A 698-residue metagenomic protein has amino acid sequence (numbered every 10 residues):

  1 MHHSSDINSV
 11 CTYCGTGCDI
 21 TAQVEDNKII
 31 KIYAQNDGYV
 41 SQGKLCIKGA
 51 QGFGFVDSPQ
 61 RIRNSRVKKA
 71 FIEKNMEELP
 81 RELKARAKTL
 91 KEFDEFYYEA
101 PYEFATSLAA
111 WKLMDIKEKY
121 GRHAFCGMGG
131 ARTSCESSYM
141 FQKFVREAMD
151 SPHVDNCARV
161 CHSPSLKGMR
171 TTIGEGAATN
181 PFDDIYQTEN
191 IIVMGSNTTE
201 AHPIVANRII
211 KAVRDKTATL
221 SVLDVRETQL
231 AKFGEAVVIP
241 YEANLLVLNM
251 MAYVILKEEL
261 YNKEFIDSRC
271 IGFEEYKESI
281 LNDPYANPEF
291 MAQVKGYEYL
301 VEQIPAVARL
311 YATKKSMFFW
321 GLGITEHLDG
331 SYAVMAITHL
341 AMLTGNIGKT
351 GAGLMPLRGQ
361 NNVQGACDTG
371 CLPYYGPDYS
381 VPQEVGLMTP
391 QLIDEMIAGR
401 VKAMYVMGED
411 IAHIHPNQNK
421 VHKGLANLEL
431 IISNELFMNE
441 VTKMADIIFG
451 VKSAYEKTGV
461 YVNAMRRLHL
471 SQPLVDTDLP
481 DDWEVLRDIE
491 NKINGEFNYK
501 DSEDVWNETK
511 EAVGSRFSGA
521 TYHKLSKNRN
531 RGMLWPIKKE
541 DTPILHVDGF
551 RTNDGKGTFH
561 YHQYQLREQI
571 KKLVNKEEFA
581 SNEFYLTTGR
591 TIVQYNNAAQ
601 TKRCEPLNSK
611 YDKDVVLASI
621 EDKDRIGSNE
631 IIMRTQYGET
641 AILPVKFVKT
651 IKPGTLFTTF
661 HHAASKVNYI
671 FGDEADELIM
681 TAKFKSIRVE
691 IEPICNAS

Functional and structural regions predicted by a protein language model:
M1-L260, S268-G272, Y276-N282, G296 (+8 more regions): N-terminal export/assembly segments and adjacent metallocofactor-ligating motifs of anaerobic energy-metabolism
I30, Y261-E264, M317-F318, N346-P356 (+6 more regions): Acidic/polar loop patches that form or flank catalytic/metal-binding clefts of enzymes that bind anionic ligands
N36, E95-E99, G130-S134, E175-P181 (+15 more regions): Hydrophobic alpha-helical scaffolding
F71, E77-E99, L260-Y299, L474-H546 (+2 more regions): N-terminal leader/propeptide and maturation segments of large enzyme subunits in energy/redox metabolism and hydrolases
Y139-I210, K216-L223, L230-K232, L245-N249 (+5 more regions): Extended redox/cofactor-interaction regions of prokaryotic respiratory oxidoreductases
I191, K232-F233, Y285-P288, F319-I324 (+1 more regions): Flexible glycine/proline-enriched surface loops and loop-helix/loop-strand junctions
M251, S268-M388, W535-K538: Active-site phosphate/pyrophosphate-binding segments
D478-R531, R603-V616, D622-S698: Long, contiguous, secondary-structure-rich segments that constitute the structural scaffold of globular domains
